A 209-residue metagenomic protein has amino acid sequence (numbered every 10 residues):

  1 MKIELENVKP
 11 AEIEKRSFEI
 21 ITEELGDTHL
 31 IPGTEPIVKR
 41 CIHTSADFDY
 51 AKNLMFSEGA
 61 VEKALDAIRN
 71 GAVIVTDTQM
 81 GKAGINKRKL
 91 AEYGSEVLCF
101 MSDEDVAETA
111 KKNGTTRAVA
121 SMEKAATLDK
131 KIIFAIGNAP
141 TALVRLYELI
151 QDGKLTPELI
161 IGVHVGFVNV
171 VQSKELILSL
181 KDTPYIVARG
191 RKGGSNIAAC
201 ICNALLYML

Functional and structural regions predicted by a protein language model:
M1-P32: Charged, compositionally biased N-terminal leader segments and the immediate start of the first structured element
I20-T28, T44-F48, A67, G71 (+5 more regions): Change "in soluble alpha/beta enzymes" to "in soluble alpha/beta proteins
H29-H43: N-terminal glycine-rich anion-binding loops that anchor highly charged ligand groups
T44-K52, A107-T109: Short, basic, glycine/proline-bearing loop/turn elements
K52-A67: A short, well-structured juxtamembrane/interface segment
D77, I160-G162, I201: Buried hydrophobic positions in well-ordered alpha/beta secondary-structure cores of metabolic enzymes
T78-D152, P157-E158, G166, K174: Conserved mixed alpha/beta catalytic, RNA-binding, or beta-rich assembly cores of soluble enzyme, regulatory
E158, V168-L209: C-terminal functional extensions of proteins
